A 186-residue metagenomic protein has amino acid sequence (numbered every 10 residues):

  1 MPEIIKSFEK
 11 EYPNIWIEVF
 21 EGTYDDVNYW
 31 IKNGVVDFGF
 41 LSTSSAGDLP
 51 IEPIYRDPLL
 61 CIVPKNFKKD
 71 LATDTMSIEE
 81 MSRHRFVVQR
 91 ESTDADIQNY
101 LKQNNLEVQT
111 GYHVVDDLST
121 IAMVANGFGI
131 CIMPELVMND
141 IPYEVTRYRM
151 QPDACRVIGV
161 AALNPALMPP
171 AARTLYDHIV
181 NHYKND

Functional and structural regions predicted by a protein language model:
M1-A46, V114: Central regulatory/effector-binding core of bacterial HTH transcription factors
I4-P13, I78-E80, D94-Q109: Ligand-binding cleft/hinge of the Venus flytrap
I31-K32, M81, A122-F128, V160: Hydrophobic residues within well-ordered alpha-helices
V36, S42-L49, D117-T146: A ligand-binding cleft/hinge motif common to bilobed small-molecule-binding domains
L49-F86: Flexible hinge/capping segments at coil-to-helix
P50-L60, E135, Y143-V157: Short beta-strand->loop
R83-N105, M168-Y176, D186: Secondary-structure junction motif
Y148-D186: A late-sequence structural motif
